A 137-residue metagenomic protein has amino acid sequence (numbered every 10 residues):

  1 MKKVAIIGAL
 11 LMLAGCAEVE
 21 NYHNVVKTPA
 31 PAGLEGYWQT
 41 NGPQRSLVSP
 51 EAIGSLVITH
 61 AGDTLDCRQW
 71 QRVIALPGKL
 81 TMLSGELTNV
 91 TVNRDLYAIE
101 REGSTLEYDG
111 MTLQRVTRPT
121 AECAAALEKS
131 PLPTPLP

Functional and structural regions predicted by a protein language model:
M1-V4: Positively charged n-region of N-terminal signal peptides that target proteins for export
M12-G15: C-terminal motif of bacterial Sec signal peptides marking the signal peptidase cleavage site
A17-E20: Bacterial signal peptide processing site
Y22-Q39: N-terminal helix-cap/turn-to-beta initiation motif at the start of protein domains
T40-G85: N-terminal glycine/threonine-rich, aromatic-flanked beta-hairpin/loop signature
R68-V73, T91-L96, Y108-T117: Secondary-structure transition/turn motif
K79-I99: An anionic, turn-rich surface loop/hairpin at beta-sheet edges that serves as a generic interaction/coordination patch
Y108-P137: C-terminal partner/receptor-binding element of secreted or periplasmic proteins
